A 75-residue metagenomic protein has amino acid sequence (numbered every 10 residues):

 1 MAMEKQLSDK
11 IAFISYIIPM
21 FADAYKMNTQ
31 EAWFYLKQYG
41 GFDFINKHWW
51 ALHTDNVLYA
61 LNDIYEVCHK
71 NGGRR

Functional and structural regions predicted by a protein language model:
M1-K5, W33-L36: Short hydrophobic/aromatic-rich motifs at helix boundaries and adjacent loops
A2-K26: N-terminal acidic leader/helix
Q6-K10, K37-F42, E66: Short amphipathic alpha-helical segments, especially helix-boundary/capping motifs
A22-A24, N28-D55: Amphipathic, hydrophobic secondary-structure cores in small proteins
W50-R75: Long, compositionally biased
